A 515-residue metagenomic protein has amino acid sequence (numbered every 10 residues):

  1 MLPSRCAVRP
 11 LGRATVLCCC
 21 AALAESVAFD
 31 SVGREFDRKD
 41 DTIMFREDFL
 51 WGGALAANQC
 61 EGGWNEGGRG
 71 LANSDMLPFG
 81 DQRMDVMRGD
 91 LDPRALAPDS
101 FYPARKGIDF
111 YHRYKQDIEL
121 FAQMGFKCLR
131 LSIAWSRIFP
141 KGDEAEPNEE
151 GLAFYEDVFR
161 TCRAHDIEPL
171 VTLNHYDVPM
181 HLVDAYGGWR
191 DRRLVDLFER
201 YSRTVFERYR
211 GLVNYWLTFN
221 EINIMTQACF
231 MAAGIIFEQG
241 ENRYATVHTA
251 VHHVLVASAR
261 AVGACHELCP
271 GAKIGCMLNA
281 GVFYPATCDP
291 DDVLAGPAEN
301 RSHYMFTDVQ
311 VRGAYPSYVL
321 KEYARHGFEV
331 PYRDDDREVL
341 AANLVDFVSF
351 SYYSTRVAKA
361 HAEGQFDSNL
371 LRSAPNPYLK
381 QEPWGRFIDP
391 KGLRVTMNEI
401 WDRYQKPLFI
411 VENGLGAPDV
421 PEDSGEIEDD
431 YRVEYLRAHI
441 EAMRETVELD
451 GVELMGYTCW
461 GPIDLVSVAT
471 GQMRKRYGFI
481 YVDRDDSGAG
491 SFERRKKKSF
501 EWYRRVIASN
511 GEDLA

Functional and structural regions predicted by a protein language model:
S4-G12: Bacterial N-terminal signal peptides that target proteins for export
C6, C18-C20: Cysteine-centered motifs
V27-P98, K141-D143, L152-A515: Active-site region of glycoside hydrolase catalytic domains
D99-H112, R190: Active-site mouth loops of central-metabolism enzymes
G107-E119, P140, G151: Internal amphipathic alpha-helical repeat/solenoid segments
R113-A134, F347: Catalytic domains of carbohydrate-active enzymes, especially glycoside hydrolases
I133-P147: Glycine-rich, proline-tolerant flexible connector loops at the mouths of alpha/beta enzymes
